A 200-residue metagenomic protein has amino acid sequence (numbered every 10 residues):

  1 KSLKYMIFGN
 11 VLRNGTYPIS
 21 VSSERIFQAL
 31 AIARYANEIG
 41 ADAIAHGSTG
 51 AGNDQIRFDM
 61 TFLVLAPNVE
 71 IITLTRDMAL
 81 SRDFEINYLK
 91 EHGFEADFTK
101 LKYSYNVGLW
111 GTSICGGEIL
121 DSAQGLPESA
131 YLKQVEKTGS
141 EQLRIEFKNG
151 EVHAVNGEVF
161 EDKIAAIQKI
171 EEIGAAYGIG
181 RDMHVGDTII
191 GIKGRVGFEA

Functional and structural regions predicted by a protein language model:
K1-A200: Nucleotide-activated chemistry modules centered on ATP-dependent adenylation/adenylyltransferase
